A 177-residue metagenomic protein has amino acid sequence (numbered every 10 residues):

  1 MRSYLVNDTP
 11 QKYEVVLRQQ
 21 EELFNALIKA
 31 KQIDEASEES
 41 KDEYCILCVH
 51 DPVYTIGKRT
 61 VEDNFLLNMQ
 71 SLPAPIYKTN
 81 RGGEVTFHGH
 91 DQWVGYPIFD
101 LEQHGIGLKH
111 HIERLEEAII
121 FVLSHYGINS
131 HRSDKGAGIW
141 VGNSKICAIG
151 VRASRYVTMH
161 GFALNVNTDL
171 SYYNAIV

Functional and structural regions predicted by a protein language model:
M1-W140, K145-I146, S171, A175: N-terminal lobe of the biotin/lipoate ligase/transferase fold
S144-V177: Catalytic cores of processing enzymes, dominated by hydrolases/peptidases, characterized by acidic/His-rich
